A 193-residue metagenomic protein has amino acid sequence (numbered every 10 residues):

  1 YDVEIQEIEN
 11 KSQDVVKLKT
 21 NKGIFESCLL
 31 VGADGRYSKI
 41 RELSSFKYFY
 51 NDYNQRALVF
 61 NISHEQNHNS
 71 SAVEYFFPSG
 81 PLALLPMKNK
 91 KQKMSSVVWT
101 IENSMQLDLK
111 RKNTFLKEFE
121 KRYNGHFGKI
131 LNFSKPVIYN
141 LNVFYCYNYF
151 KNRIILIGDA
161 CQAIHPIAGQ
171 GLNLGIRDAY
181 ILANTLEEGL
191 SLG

Functional and structural regions predicted by a protein language model:
Y1-V16: A conserved short coil-to-beta-strand element within the FAD-binding core of flavoproteins
N10, I40-L43, P166-I167: Short glycine-/acidic-enriched loop or helix-start segments at secondary-structure transitions that form or flank
T20-L29: Core beta-strand elements of the Rossmann-like FAD/NAD(P) dinucleotide-binding domain in flavoenzyme oxidoreductases
I24, D52, N148-Y149: Short, flexible hinge/linker loops that cap or flank conserved catalytic cores
L30-P136: Conserved FAD-binding catalytic core of PHBH/FMO-like flavoproteins
L107-L192: FAD/FMN-dependent oxidoreductases across multiple families
